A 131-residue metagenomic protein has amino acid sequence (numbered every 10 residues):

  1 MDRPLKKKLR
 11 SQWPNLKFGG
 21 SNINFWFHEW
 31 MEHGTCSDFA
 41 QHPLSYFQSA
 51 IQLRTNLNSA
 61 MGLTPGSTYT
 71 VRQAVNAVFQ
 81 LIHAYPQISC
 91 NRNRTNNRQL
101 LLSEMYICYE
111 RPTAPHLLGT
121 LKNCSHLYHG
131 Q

Functional and structural regions predicted by a protein language model:
M1-Q131: Domain-level detector of nuclease and nuclease-like folds in predominantly extracellular/periplasmic contexts
